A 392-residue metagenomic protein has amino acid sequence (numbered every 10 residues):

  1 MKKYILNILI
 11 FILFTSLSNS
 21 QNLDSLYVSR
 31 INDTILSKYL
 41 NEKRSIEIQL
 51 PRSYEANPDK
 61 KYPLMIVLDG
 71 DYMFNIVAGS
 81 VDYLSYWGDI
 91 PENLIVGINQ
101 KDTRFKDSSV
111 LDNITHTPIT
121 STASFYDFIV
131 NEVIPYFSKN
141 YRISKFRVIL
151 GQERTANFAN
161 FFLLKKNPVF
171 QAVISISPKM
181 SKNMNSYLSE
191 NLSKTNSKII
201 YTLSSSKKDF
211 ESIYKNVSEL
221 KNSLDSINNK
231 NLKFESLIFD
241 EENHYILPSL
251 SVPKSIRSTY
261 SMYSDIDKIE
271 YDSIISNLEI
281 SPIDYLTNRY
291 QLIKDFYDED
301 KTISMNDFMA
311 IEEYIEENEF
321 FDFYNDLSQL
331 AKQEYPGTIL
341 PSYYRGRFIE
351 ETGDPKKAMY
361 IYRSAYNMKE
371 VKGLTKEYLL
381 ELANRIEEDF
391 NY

Functional and structural regions predicted by a protein language model:
S20-K61, A331: A domain-start/cap signature at the N-terminus of enzymes
E55, L111-Q152: Gly/Ser-rich "nucleophile elbow"/oxyanion-hole loop immediately N-terminal to the catalytic nucleophile in hydrolases
D71-Y126: Active-site machinery of serine-nucleophile hydrolases
K145-L192: Primarily recognizes the serine-hydrolase "nucleophile elbow" in alpha/beta-hydrolase and SGNH/GDSL folds
S181-E242: The feature captures the conserved acid-bearing segment of alpha/beta-hydrolase catalytic domains
N228-L292, Y297-D300: C-terminal catalytic histidine-bearing segment of alpha/beta-hydrolase fold enzymes
E313, R347-E350, E381-E388: Residue-level recognition of tetratricopeptide repeat
